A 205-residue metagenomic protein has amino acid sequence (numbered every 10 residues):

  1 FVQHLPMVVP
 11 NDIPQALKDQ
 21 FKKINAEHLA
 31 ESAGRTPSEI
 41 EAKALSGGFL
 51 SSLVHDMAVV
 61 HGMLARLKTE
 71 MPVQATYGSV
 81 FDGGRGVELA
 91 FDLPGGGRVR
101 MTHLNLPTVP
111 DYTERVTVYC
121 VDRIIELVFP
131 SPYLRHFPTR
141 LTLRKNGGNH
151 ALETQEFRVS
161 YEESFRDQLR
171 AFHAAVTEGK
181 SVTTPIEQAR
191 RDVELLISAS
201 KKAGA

Functional and structural regions predicted by a protein language model:
F1-F21: Rossmann-like NAD(P)H-binding beta-loop-alpha module
F1-V2, P138-R144: Short, hydrophobic/proline-enriched secondary-structure or compact coil segments at domain edges
A16, Q20-A33, E39-Y133, V159-K180 (+1 more regions): Contiguous beta-strand/loop segments that form the cofactor/metal-binding neighborhood of enzyme cores
T36-E39, N149-A151: Short, basic/glycine-rich phosphate-binding loops at helix/coil junctions that contact nucleotide phosphates
P72-V73, T183-P185, A205: Short, hydrophobic secondary-structure boundary micro-motifs
L134-R140, N149-E153: A structural signal for the main folded, soluble domain(s) of proteins
T154-F157, A174-D192: Glycine- and charged-residue-rich phosphate/anionic-cofactor binding loop of Rossmann-like
L195-A205: Short arginine-rich
